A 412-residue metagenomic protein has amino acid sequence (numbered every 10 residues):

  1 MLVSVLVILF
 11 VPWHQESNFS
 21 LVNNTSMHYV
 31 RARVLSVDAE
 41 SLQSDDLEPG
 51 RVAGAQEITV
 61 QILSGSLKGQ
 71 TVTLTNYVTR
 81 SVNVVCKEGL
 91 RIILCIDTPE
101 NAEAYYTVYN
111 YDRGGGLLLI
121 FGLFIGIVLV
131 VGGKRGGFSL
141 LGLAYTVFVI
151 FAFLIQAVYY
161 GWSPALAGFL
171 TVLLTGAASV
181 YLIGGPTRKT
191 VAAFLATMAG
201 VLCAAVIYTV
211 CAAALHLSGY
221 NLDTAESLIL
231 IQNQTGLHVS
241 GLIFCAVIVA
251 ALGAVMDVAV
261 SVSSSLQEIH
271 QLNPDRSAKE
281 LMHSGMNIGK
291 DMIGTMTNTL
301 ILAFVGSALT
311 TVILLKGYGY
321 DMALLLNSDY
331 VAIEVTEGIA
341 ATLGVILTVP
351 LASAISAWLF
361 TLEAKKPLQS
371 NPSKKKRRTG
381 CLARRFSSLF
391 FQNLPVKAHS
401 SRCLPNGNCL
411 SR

Functional and structural regions predicted by a protein language model:
M1-N24: Hydrophobic secretory-pathway targeting helix
S26-G54: Structural detector for short beta-strands of small beta-barrel domains
V78-G115: Extended, hydrophilic extramembrane loops/domains of integral membrane proteins
G122-V128, K134-I229, V239-A250: Transmembrane alpha-helical segments that form the functional core of multipass membrane systems
A193-T197, V201, Q232-N233, L237-V249 (+4 more regions): Pore-lining and gate-forming transmembrane alpha-helices of multi-pass membrane transport proteins
L252-V262, L266-V312, G319: Helical hairpin unit composed of two closely spaced alpha helices linked by a short loop
A303-K375: Hydrophobic alpha-helical transmembrane segments of membrane transport and translocation systems, primarily multi-pass
P367-L368, K375-F390, L394, A398-H399 (+1 more regions): Positively charged N-terminal leader segments that act as targeting/secretion signals
